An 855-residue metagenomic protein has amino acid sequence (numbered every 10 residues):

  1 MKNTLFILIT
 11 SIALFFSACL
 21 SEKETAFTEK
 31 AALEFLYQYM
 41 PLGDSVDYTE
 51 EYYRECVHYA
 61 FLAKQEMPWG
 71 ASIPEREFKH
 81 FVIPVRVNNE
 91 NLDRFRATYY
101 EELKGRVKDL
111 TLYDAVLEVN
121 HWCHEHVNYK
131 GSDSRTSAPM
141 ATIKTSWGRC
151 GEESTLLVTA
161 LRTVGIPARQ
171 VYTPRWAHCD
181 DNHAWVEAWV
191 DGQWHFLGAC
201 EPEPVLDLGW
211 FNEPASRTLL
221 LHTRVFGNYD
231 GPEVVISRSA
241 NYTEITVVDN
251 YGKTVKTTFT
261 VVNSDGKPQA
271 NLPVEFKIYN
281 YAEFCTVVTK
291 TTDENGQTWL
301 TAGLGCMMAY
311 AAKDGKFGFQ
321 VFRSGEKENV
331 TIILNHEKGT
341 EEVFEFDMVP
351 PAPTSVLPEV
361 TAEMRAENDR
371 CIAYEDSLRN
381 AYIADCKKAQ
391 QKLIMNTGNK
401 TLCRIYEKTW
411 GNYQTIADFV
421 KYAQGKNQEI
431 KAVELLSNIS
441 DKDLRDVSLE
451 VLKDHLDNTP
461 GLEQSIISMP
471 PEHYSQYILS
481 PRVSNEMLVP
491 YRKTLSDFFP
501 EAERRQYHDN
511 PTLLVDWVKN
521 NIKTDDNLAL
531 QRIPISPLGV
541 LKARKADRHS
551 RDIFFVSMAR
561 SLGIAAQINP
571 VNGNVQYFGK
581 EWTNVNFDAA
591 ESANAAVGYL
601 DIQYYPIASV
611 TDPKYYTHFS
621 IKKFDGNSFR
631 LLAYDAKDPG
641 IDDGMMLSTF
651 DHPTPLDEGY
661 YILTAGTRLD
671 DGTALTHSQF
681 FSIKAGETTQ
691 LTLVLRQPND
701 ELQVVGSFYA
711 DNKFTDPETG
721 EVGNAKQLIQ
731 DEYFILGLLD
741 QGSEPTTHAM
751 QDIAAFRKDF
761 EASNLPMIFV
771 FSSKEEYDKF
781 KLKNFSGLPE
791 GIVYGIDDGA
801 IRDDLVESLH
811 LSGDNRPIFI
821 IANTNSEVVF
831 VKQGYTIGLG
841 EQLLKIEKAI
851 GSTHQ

Functional and structural regions predicted by a protein language model:
S21-E22, G105-L110, A115-H121, K130-M140 (+6 more regions): Hydrophobic/aromatic-rich core segments of domains that either
K23-T145, D181, N271, M364-N368 (+1 more regions): Secondary-structure boundary elements
D191, Q297-A309, K313-K316, F322-E326 (+4 more regions): Short Pro-Gly-centered beta-turn/loop motif in secreted/extracellular proteins
S264-E283, G305-C306, N510, I607-K637: Short, ordered, surface-exposed loop/turn motifs in non-cytosolic proteins
N280-T301, G626-F650: Short, acidic Ser/Thr/Gly-rich low-complexity loop/linker segments typical of extracellular and cell-surface proteins
A725-I753, P766-F769: Short active-site neighborhood of thiol/selenol oxidoreductases, capturing the structured segment around
K781-R816: Short, internal strand/loop/helix patches that form the active-site neighborhood or redox-interaction surface
R816, I820-Q855: Thiol-/selenol-based redox modules, centered on thioredoxin-like and closely related oxidoreductase domains
